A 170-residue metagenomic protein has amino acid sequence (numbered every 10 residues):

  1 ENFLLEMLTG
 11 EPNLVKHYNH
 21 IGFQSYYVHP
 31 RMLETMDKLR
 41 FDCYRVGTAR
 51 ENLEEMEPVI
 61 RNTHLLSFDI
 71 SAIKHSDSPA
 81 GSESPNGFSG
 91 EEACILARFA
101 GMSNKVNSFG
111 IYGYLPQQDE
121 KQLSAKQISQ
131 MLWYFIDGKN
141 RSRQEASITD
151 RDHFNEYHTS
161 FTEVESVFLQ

Functional and structural regions predicted by a protein language model:
E1-I111, L115-Q170: Conserved alpha-helical scaffold segments that buttress catalytic/binding sites
